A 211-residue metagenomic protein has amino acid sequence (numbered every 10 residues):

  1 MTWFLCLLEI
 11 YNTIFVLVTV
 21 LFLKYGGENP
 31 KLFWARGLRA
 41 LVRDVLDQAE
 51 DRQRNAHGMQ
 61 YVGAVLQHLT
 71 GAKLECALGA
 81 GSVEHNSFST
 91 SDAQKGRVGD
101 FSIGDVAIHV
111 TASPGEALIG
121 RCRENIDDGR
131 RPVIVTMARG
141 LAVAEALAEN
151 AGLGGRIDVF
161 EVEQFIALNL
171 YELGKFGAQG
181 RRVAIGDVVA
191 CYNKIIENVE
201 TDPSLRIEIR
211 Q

Functional and structural regions predicted by a protein language model:
M1-A64, H68: Interdomain/boundary linker segments immediately adjacent to catalytic/signaling cores
H57-Q211: Catalytic core segments in nucleotide and nucleic-acid processing enzymes
